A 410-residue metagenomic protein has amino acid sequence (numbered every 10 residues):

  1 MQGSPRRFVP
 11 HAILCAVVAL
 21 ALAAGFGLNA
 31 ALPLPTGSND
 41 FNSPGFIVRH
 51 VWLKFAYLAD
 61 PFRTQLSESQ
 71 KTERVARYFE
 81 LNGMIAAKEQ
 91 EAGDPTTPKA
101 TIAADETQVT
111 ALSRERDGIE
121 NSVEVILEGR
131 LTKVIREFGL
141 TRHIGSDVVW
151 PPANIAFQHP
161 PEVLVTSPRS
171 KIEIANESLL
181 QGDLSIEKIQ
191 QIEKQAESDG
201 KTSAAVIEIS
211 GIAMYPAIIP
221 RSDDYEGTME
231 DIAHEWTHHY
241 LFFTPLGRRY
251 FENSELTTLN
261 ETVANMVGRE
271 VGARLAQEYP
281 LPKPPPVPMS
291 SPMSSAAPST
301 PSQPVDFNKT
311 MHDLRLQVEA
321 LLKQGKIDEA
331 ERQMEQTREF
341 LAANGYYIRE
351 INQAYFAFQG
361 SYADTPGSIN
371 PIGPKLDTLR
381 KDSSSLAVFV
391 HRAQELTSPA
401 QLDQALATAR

Functional and structural regions predicted by a protein language model:
M1-L140, S383-R410: N-terminal low-structure segments adjacent to metalloprotease catalytic domains across cellular compartments
Q2-P5, P245, S294-S295: Short acidic (Asp/Glu) and glycine-rich catalytic loops that position anionic groups and cofactors
A12-C15, S295, S299-R410: Pan-zinc metallopeptidase signature
P35, N39-K54, T258-G325: Metalloprotease/metallohydrolase-associated module, dominated by Zn2+-dependent proteases
T64, E68, A213, L314-R315: Acidic/histidine-rich, surface-exposed loop or edge segments in extracytoplasmic proteins
S67, K71-R74, Y78, R221-E230 (+4 more regions): Solvent-exposed, acidic/flexible segments
F79, G83-A86, T110, N265 (+5 more regions): Solvent-exposed, polar/charged alpha-helical surfaces in well-ordered, non-transmembrane soluble domains, broadly
A86, G93, T101-P292: Acidic/His-rich structured neighborhood in mature extracellular/periplasmic domains
